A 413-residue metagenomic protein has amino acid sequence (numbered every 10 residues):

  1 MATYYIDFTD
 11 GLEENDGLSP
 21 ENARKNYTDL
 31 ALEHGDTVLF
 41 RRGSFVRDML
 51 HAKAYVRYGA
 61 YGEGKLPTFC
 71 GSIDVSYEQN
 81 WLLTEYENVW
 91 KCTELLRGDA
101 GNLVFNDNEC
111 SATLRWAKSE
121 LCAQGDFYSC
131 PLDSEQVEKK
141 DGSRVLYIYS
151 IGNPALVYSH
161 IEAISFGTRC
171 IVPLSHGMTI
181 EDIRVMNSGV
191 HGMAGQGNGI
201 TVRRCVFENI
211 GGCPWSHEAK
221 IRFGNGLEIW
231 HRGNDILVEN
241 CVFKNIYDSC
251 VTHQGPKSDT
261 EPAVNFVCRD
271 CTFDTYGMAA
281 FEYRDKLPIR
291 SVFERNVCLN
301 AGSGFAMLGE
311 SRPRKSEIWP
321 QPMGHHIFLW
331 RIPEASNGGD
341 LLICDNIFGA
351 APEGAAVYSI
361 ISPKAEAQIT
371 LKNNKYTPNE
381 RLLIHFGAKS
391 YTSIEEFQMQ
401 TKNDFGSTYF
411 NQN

Functional and structural regions predicted by a protein language model:
T3, G35-T37, R42, Y55 (+13 more regions): Detector for repetitive beta-architecture
T3-N187, A194-Q196, C213-K220, I229 (+2 more regions): Extracellular polysaccharide-degrading/modifying enzymes targeting complex plant/algal/animal polysaccharides
S165-V172, M186, V190-G195, E208-D235 (+1 more regions): Glycine- and acidic/polar-rich repeat regions and solenoidal domains
